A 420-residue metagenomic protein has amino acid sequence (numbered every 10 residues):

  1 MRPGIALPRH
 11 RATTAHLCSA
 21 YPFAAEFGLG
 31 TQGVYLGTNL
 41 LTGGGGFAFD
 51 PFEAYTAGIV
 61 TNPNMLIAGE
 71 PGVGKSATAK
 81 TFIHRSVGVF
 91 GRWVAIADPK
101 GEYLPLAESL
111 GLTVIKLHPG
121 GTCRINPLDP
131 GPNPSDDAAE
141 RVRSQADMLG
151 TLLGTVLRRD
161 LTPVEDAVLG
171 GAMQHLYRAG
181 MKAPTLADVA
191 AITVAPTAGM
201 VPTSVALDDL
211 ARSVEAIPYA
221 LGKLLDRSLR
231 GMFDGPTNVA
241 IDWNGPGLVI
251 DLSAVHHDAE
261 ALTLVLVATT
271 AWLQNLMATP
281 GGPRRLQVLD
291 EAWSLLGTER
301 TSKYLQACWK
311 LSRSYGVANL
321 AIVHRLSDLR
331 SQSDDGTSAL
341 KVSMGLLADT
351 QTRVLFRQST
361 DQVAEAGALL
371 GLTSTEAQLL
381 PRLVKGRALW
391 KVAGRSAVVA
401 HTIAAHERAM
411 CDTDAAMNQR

Functional and structural regions predicted by a protein language model:
M1-L66: Basic- and hydrophobic-enriched, low-structure N-terminal and domain-boundary segments that flank ATP-binding catalytic
M1-P8, D209-R212, C411-R420: Actinobacteria-biased recognition of intrinsically disordered, low-complexity terminal regions
C18-L41, L104, E108-L112, P127-V317 (+2 more regions): P-loop NTPase motor domains
G46, V114-K116, G247-V249, R353-L355: Conserved beta-strand scaffold positions in the cores of enzyme catalytic domains, especially in NTP/NDP-utilizing
F47, A57-I59, S76, P105 (+4 more regions): Short helix/loop capping segments that flank catalytic or ligand/cofactor-binding pockets
E53, V60-V73, K80-I83, I96 (+3 more regions): Conserved P-loop NTPase motor cores
V73-D129, L169: Walker A/P-loop NTP-binding active-site region of P-loop NTPases, recognizing the glycine-rich GxxxxGKT/S
A138-V189, D334-R420: P-loop NTPase motor core of the ASCE superfamily
